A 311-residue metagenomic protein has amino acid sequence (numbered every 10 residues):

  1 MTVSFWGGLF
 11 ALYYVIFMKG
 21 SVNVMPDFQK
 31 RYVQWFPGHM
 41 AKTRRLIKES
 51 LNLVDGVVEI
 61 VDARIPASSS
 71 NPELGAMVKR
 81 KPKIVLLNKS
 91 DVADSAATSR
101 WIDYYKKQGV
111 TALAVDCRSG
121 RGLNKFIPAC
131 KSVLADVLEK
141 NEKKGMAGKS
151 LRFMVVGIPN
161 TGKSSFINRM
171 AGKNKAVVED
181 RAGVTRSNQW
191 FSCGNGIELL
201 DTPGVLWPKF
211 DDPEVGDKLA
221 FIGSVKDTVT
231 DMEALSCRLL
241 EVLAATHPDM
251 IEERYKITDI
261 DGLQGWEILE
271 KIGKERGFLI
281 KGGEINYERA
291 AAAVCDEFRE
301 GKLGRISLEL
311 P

Functional and structural regions predicted by a protein language model:
M1-S21: N-terminal amphipathic/basic-hydrophobic helices that include classical n-h-c signal peptides and signal-anchor
K19-G56, R64-E73, M77-K83, S90 (+3 more regions): Helix-rich effector regions associated with P-loop NTPase G domains
E59, V85-L87, V155: Structural beta-sheet core signal
A93-R152: Canonical P-loop GTPase G-domain recognition
C117, I167, I197-L200: Conserved active-site beta-strand-loop modules that form the wall/rim of enzyme catalytic pockets and either contain
V137-N141, N168, N174-D180, T246-I251: Short, structured loop/turn "capping" segments at alpha-beta junctions
G148-S150, K173, N188: Short coil/loop residues immediately preceding or within conserved phosphate-binding loops of NTP-utilizing enzyme
F153-G172, T202: Glycine-rich phosphate-binding P-loop
